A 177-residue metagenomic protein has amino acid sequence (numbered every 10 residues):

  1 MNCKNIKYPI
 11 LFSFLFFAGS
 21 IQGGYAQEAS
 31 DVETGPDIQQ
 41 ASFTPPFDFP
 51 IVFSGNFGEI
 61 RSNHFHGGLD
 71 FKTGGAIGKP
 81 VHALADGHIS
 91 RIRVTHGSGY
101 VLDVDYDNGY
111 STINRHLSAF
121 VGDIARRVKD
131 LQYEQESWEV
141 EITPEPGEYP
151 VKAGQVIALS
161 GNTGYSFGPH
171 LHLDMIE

Functional and structural regions predicted by a protein language model:
N2-I10: Bacterial N-terminal signal peptides that target proteins for export
L11-S20: Bacterial N-terminal signal peptides
G24-T112, S118-G122, W138-E139, E145-G147 (+3 more regions): Surface-exposed, glycine-biased beta-strand/turn segments
I124-I142: Mixed-charge, low-complexity intrinsically disordered segments
H170-D174: Histidine-centered divalent-metal-coordination microenvironment in nucleic-acid enzymes
